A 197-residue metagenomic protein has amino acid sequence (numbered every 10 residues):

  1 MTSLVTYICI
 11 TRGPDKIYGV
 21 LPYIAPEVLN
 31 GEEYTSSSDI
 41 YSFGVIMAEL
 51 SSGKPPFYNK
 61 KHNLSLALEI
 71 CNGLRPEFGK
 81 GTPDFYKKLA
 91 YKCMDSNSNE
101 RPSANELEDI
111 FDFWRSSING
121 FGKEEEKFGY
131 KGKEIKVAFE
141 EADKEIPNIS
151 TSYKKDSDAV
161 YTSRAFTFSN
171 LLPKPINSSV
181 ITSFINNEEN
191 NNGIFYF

Functional and structural regions predicted by a protein language model:
M1-P22: Activation segment/activation loop of eukaryotic-type protein kinase catalytic domains
G31-S36: Activation segment
D39: Conserved catalytic-loop aspartate of Hanks-type protein kinases
S52-P56: Structural helix C-cap motif within protein kinase domains
E77, M94-E106: A conserved short helix/loop substructure at the end of the activation segment of eukaryotic-like protein kinase domains
G81-M94: Conserved C-terminal C-lobe helix
N119-F197: Regulatory extensions appended to serine/threonine kinase catalytic cores
